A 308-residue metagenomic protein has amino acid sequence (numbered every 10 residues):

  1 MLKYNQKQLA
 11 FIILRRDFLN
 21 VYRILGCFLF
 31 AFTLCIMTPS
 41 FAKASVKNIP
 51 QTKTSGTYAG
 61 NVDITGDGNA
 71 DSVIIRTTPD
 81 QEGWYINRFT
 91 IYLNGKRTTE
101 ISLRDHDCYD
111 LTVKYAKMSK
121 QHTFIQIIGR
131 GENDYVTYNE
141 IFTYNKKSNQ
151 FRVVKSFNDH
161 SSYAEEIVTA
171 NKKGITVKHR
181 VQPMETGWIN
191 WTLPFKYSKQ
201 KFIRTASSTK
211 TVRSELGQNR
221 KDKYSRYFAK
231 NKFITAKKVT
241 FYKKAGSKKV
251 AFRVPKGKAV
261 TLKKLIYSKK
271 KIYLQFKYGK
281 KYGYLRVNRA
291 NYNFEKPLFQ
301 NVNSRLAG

Functional and structural regions predicted by a protein language model:
M1-V21: N-terminal secretory signal peptides that target proteins for export/translocation
D17-A44: Sec-dependent N-terminal signal peptides of Gram-positive bacterial secreted proteins and lipoproteins
A42-V62, V212-Y224, Q300-S304: N-terminal, intrinsically disordered, polar/charged segments of Gram-positive cell-envelope systems that serve as
S45-K53, G95-D107, V154-F157, V250: Blade-edge motifs of beta-propeller repeat domains
V62-A70, A116-H122: Residues in Ca2+-coordinating acidic/glycine-rich loops
D71-I75, Q126: Structural core positions within WD40/WD-like beta-propeller blades
D107-Y144, S148-A229: Short aromatic loop motif centered on NTY/YTY
G217-Y273, K277-G283, V287-G308: Beta-loop motif signature
